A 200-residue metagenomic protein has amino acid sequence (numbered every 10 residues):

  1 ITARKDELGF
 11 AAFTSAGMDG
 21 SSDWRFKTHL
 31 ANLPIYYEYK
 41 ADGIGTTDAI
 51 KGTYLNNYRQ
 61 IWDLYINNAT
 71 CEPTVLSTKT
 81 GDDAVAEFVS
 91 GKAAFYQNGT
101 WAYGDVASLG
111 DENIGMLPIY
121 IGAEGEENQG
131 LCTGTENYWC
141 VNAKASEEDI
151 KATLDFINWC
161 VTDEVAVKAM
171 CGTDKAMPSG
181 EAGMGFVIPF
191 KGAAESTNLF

Functional and structural regions predicted by a protein language model:
I1, A84-F88, A102-D105, T153 (+2 more regions): Short, hydrophobic alpha-helical packing/hinge segments within bilobed ligand-binding/sensory domains
I1-T47, A93: Extracytoplasmic/periplasmic solute-binding protein
T2, I44-T78: Glycine-centered hinge/linker elements that transmit conformational signals in sensory and ligand-binding systems
G17-G20, I35-Q60, S108, I121-L131 (+1 more regions): Short, solvent-exposed loop/beta-turn-alpha elements that line the ligand-binding surface or hinge of extracytoplasmic
V75-S90: Short helix-initiation/N-cap motifs at beta->coil->alpha
G81, N98-Y103, I119, T135-N137: Beta->alpha turn/N-cap motifs
S108-K175: Extracytoplasmic/periplasmic substrate-recognition and gating elements
M170-F200: Long, aromatic- and glycine/proline-rich binding clefts that accommodate carbohydrate-like moieties
